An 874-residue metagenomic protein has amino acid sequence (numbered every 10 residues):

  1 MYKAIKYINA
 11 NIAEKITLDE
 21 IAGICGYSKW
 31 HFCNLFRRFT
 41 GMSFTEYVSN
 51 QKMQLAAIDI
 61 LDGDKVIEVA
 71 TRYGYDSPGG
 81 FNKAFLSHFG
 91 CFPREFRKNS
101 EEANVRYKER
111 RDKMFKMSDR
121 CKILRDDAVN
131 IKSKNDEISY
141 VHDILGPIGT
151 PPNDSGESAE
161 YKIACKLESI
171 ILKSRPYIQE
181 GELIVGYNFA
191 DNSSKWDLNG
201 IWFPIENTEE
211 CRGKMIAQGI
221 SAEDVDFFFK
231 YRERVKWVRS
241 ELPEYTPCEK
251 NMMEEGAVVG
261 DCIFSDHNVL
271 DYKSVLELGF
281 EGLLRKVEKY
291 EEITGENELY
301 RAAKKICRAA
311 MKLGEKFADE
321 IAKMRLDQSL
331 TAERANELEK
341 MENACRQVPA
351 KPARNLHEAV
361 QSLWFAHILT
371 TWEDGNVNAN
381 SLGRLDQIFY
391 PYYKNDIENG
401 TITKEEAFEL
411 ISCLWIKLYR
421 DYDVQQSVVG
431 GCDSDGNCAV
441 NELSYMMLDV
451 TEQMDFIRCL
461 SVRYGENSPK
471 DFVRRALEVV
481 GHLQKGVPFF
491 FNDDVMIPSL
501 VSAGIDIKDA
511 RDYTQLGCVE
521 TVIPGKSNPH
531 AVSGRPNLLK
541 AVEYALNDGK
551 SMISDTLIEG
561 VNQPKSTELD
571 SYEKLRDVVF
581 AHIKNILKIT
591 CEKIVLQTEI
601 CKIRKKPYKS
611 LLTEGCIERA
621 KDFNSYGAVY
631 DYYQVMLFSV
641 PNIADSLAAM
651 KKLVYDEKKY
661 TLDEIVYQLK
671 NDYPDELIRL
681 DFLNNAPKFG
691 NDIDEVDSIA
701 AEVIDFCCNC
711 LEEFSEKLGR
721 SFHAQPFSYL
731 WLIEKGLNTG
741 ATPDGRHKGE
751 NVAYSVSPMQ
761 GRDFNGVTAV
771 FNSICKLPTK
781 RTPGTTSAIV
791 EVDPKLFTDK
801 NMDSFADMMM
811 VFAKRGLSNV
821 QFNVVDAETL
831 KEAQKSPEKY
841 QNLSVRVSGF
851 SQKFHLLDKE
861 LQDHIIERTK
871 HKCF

Functional and structural regions predicted by a protein language model:
Y2-D19, R38-D76, S100-K113: Terminal helix-turn-helix DNA-binding modules in bacterial transcription factors
S28-K29, D76-P78: Short coil turns linking two alpha-helices in DNA-binding domains
H31-F32, F36, F81, F85: Short hydrophobic/aromatic patch on the recognition helix
P78-G80, H88-C91, M324, A335-P349: Hydrophobic or amphipathic alpha-helical targeting/insertion segments
A84-D126, K132-S133, E137-Y140: …primarily DNA-binding HTH/wHTH and HhH modules…
F115-Y300, E333-K340, A344-F874: Conserved catalytic cores of very large enzyme subunits
R301-K312: Extended non-globular scaffold/tether segments
D327-A332: Charged, low-complexity interaction regions
